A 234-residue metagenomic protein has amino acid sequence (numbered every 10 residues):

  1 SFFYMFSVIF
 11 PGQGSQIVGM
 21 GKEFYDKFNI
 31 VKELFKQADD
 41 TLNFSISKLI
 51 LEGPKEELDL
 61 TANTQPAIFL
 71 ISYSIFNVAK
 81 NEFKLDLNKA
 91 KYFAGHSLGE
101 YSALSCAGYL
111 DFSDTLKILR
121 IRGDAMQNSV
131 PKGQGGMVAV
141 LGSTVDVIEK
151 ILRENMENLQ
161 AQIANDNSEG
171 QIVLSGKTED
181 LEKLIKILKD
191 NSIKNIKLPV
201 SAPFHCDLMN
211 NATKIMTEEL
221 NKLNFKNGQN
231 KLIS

Functional and structural regions predicted by a protein language model:
S1-F3: Hydrophobic alpha-helical signal peptides and transmembrane signal-/tail-anchor segments that drive secretory-pathway
M5-E149, L198: FabD-like malonyl-/acyl-CoA
G14-S15, L42, A107-S234: Alpha/beta catalytic cores of group-transfer enzymes, especially the acyltransferase/condensing modules of polyketide
